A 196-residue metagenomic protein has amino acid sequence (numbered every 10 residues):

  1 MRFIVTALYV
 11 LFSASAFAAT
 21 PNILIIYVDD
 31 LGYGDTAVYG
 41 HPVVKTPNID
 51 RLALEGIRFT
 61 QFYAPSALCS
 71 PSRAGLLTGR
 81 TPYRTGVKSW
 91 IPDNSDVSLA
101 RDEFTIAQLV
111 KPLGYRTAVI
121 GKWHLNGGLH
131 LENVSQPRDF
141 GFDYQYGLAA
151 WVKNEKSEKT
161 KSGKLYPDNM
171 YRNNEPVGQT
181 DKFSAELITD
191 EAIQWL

Functional and structural regions predicted by a protein language model:
V5-S15: Bacterial N-terminal signal peptides
F17-L196: Formylglycine-dependent sulfatase
